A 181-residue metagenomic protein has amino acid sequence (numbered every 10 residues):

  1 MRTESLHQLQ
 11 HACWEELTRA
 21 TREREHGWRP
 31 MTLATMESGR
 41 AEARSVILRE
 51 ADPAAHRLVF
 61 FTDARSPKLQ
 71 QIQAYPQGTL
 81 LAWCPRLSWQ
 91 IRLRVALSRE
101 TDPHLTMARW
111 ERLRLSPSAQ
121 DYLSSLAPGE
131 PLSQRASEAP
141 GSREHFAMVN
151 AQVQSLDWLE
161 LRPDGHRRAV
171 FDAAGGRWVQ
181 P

Functional and structural regions predicted by a protein language model:
M1-A55, Q71: An N-terminal domain-cap segment
M1-E4, W89-P181: Charged, gly/pro-rich active-site loop segments
E16, L58, C84, E144-V149: Tryptophan-centric aromatic hotspots in well-structured domains and transmembrane helices
R24-H26, W83-C84, Y122-S124: A short, aromatic/hydrophobic, helix- or strand-capping loop or linear motif that either lines the entrance/gate
W28-P30, H56, Q77-G78, H145-M148: Short, surface-exposed beta-edge/turn micro-motifs
M36, D63-R65, W83-P85, R94-S98 (+1 more regions): Histidine- and/or cysteine-centered catalytic micro-motif in compact active-site loops
S38-R40, R86-L87, L159-E160: Short glycine/serine/proline-enriched coil/turn segments at secondary-structure junctions
R49-S88: A short mixed-secondary-structure module that forms the rim of ligand-binding clefts
